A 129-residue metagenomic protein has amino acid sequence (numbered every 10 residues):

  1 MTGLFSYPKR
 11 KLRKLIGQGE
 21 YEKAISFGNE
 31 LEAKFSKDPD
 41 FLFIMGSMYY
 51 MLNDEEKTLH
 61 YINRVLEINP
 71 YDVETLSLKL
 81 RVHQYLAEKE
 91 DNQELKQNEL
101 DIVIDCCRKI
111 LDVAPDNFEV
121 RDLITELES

Functional and structural regions predicted by a protein language model:
L4-K37: Alpha-helical segment of the N-proximal tetratricopeptide repeat
E30-A33, N63-E67, D105-D112: Conserved structural position within tetratricopeptide repeats
